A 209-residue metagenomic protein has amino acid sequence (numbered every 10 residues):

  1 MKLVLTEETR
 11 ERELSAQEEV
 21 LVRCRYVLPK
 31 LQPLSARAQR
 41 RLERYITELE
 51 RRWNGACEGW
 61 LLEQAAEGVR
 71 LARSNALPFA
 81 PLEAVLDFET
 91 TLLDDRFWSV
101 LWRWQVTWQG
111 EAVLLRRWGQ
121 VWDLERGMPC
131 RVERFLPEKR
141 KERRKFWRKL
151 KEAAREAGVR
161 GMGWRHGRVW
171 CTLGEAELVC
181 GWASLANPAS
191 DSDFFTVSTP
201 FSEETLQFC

Functional and structural regions predicted by a protein language model:
M1-C209: Compositionally biased intrinsically disordered regions enriched in Thr/Gly
